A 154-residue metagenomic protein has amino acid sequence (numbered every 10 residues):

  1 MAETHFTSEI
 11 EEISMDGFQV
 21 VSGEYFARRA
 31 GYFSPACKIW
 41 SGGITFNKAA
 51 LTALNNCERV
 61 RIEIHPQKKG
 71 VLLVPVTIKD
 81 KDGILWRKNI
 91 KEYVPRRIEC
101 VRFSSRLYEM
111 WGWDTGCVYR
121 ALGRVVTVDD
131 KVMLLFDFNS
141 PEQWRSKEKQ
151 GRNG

Functional and structural regions predicted by a protein language model:
A2-K38, R59-D82, C117-G154: Long, compositionally biased stretches
S8, A53, L85: Conserved active-site motif detector
G23-Y25, A30-G31, K48-L51, E109-G112: Intrinsically disordered, low-complexity segments enriched in polar/charged residues with Gly/Pro, especially when
R28-R29, G42, K91-Y93: Extended, alpha-helix-rich binding/interface surfaces that flank or overlap catalytic cores and mediate recognition
G42-N55, C100-Y108: Short beta-strand-centered segments at strand-helix junctions
G43-T45, A53, E63-H65, R97 (+1 more regions): Acidic, low-complexity intrinsically disordered regions
I62-I64, K69-V71, W86-N89, R97-V101: Glycine-rich loops and low-complexity Gly/Arg-rich segments that provide flexible linkers or classic glycine-based
K88-V128: Helix-rich interaction surfaces within compact, conserved domain-sized segments that mediate assembly or partner
